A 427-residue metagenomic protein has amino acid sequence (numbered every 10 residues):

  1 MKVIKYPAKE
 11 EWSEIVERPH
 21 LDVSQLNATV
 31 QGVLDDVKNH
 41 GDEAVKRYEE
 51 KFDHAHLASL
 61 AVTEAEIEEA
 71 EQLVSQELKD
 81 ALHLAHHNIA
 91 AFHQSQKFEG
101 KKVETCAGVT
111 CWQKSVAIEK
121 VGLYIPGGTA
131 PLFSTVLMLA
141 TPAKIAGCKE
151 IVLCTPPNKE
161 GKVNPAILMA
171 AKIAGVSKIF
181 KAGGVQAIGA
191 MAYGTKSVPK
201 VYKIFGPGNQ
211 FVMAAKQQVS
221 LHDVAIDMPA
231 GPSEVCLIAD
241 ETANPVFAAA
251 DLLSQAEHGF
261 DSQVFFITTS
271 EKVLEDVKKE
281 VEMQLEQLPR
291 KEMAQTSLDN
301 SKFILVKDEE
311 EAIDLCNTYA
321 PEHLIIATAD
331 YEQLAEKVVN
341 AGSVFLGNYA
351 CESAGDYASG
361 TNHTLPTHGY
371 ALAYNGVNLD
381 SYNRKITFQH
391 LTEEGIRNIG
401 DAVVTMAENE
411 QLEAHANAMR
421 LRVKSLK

Functional and structural regions predicted by a protein language model:
M1-E119: N-terminal Rossmann-like NAD(P)+-binding subdomain of aldehyde/semialdehyde dehydrogenases
K2-A8, K178-G183, F303-D308: Short acidic-hydrophobic, aromatic-tinged amphipathic segments that line or gate anion-handling sites
F98-V103, A225, S262-I267, Q287-S297 (+3 more regions): Flexible, glycine/charged-enriched surface loops at secondary-structure junctions
V103-M169: Conserved small-residue-rich beta-alpha loop and adjacent elements that most often cradle the phosphate/pyrophosphate
G175-Q263: Conserved NAD(P)+-binding/catalytic subdomain of aldehyde/semialdehyde dehydrogenases
H258, F266-K337, A341: A glycine- and small/hydrophobic-rich beta-loop-beta segment that serves as a flexible "lid/hinge" or phosphate-binding
T318-K427: C-terminal core of ALDH-fold dehydrogenases
